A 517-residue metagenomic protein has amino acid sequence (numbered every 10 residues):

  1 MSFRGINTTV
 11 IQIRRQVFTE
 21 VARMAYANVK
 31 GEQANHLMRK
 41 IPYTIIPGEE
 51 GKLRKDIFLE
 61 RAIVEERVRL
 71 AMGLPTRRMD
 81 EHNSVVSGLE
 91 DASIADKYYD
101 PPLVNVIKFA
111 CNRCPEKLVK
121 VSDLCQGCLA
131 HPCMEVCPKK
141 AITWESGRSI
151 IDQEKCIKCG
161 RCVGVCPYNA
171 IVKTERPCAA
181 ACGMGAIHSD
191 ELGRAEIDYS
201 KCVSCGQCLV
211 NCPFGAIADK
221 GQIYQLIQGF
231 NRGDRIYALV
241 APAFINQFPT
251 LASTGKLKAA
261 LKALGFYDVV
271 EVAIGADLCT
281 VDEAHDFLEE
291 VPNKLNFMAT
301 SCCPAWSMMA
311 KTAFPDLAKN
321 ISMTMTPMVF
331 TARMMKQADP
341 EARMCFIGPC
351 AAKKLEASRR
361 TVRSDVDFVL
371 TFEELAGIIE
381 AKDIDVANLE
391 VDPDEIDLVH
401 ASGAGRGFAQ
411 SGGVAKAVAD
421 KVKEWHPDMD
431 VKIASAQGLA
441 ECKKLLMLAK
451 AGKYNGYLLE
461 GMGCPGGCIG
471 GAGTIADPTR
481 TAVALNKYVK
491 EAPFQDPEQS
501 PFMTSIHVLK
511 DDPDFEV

Functional and structural regions predicted by a protein language model:
M1-H82, D219-V517: Iron-sulfur-associated redox domains of electron-transfer enzymes in respiratory and anaerobic energy metabolism
L59-A62, E66, S84-E90, A95-P102: Extended, highly charged accessory segments
S93-S122, K139-K140: N-terminal [4Fe-4S]-dependent radical SAM core
N112-K120, T143-R148, S189, Q207 (+3 more regions): Gly-rich Lys/Arg/Thr-decorated short loops/hinges at beta-loop-alpha junctions or inter-strand turns that position
P115-L118, H131, G160, G206 (+1 more regions): Short flexible coil/turn linkers enriched for glycine and charged/polar residues that connect secondary-structure
A130-Q153, R161-D198, V203, Q207-Q222: Iron-sulfur cluster-binding cysteine motifs and their immediate structural context in ferredoxin-like electron-transfer
I157: Aromatic- and acidic-residue-enriched carbohydrate-binding clefts of CAZyme catalytic domains
